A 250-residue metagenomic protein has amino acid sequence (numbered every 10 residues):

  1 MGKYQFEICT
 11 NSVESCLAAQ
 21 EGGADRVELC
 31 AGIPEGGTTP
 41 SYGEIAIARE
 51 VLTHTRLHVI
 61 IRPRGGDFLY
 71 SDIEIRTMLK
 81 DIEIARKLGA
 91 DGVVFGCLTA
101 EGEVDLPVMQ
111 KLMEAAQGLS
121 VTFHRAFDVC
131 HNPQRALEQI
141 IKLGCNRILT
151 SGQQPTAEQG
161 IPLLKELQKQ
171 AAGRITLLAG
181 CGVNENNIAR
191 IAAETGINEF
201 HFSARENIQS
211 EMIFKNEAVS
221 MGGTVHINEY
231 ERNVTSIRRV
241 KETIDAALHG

Functional and structural regions predicted by a protein language model:
M1-D25, G32-T39: N-terminal pre-domain/capping segments
Y4-T10, V27-L29, L57-I61, V93-F95 (+4 more regions): Hydrophobic faces of well-ordered beta-strands that scaffold small-molecule active sites in alpha/beta enzyme cores
N11-E21, L69-D81, D128-L143, L167 (+2 more regions): Catalytic cores of alpha/beta
E14-L17, I33-R56, I73-I75, C97-Q117 (+5 more regions): Active-site-adjacent beta->alpha loops and helix N-cap segments on the catalytic face of soluble alpha/beta enzymes
Q20-V27, L52-H54, G89-G92, A115-L119 (+4 more regions): Glycine-enriched alpha-helix->loop->beta-strand junction motifs that scaffold or abut catalytic
R26-T38, I84, L88-A100, C145-E158 (+1 more regions): Glycine-rich phosphate-binding active-site loops on the catalytic face of alpha/beta enzymes
A46-R86: Structural motif corresponding to the early beta-alpha repeats
A171-G250: C-terminal alpha-helical cap/extension of soluble enzyme domains
